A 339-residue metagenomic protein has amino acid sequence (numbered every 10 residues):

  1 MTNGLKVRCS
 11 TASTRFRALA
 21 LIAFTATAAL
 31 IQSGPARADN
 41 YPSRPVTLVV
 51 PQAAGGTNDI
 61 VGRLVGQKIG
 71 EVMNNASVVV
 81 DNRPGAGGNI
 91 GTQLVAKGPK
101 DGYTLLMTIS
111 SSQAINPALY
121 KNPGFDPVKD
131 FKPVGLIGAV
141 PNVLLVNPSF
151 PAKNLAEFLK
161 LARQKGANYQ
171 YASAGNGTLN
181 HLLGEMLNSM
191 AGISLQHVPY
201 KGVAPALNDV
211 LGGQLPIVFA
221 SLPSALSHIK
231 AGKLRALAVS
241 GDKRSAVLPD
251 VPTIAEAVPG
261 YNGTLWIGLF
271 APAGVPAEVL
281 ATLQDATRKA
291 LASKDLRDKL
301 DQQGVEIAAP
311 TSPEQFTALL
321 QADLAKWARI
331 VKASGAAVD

Functional and structural regions predicted by a protein language model:
T2-A23: Bacterial N-terminal signal peptides that target proteins for export
G4, S43-P45, K230, T253 (+1 more regions): An extracytoplasmic/periplasmic, membrane-proximal ligand-sensing/linker region
I31-S33: N-terminal signal peptide c-region/cleavage motif recognized by signal peptidases
R37-K129, N168-Q170, N176, G192-F219 (+2 more regions): N-terminal (or domain-start) structured segment
T47, G66-G70, Q93-A96, Y120 (+7 more regions): Solvent-exposed, non-membrane alpha-helical residues enriched in polar/charged side chains
L94-Y103, S110, A118-P205, I254 (+3 more regions): Hinge/capping helix and adjacent helix->loop/strand transition within the periplasmic-binding protein
S112-N122, N188-M190, I217-D250: A ligand-binding cleft/hinge motif common to bilobed small-molecule-binding domains
A206-D209, A246-D250, L319: Short, charged, surface-exposed secondary-structure boundary motifs
